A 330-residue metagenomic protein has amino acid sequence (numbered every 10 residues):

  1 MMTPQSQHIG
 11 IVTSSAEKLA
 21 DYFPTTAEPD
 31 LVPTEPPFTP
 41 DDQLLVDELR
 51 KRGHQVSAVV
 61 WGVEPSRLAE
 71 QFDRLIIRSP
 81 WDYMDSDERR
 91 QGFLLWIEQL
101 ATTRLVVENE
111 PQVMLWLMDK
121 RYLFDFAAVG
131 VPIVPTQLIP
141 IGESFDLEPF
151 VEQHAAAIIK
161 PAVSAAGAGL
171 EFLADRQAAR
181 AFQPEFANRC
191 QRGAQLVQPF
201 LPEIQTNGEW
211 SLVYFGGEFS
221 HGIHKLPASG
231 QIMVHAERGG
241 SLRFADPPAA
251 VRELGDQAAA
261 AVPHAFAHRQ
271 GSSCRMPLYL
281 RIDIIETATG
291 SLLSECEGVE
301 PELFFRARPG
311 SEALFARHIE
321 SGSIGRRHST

Functional and structural regions predicted by a protein language model:
T3-G10: Extreme N-terminal starter segment of soluble prokaryotic enzymes
G10, I76-R78, I158, L196: Structural motif
S15-T26, L31-T136, P140: Conserved N-proximal alpha/beta basic substrate-recognition cap immediately N-terminal to, or forming the N-lobe
F72-I77, S211-Y214, G290-P301: A short beta-strand motif that forms the metal-chelation/ATP-contact edge of phosphoryl-transfer active sites
F126-A127, V151-G169, R192-T206, I223 (+1 more regions): ATP-grasp fold ATP-binding core
V134-T136, A157-Q183, R238-G239: Glycine-rich phosphate-binding loop of ATP-grasp-fold ATP-dependent ligases
A174-F266, L292: Phosphate-binding site of ATP-dependent enzymes
A250-T330: ATP-dependent carboxylate activation and anion-phosphoryl transfer catalytic cores that bind Mg-ATP to form
